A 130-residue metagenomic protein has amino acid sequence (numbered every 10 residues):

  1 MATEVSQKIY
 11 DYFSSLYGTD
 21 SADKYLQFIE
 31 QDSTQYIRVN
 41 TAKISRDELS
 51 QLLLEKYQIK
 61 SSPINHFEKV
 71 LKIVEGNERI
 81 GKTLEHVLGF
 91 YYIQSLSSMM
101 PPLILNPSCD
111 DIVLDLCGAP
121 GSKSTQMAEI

Functional and structural regions predicted by a protein language model:
M1-I130: S-adenosylmethionine
